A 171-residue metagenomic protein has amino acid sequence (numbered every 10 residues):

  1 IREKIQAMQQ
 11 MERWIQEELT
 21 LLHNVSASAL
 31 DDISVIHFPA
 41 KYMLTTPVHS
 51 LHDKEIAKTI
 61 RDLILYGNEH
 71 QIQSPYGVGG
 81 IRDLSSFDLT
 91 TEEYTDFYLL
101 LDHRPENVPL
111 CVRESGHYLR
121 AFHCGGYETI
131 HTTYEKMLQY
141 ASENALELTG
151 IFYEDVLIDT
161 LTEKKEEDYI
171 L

Functional and structural regions predicted by a protein language model:
R2-L171: A solvent-exposed interaction/effector surface
